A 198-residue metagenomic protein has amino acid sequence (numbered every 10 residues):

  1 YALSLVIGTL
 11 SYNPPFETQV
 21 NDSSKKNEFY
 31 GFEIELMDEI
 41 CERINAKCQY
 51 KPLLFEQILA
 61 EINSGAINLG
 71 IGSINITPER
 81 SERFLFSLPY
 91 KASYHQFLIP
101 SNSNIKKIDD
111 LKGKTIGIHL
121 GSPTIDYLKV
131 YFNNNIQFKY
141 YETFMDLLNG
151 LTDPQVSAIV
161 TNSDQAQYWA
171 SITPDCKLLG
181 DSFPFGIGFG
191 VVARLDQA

Functional and structural regions predicted by a protein language model:
Y1-I74, P78-E82, K139-Y141, N149: Extracytoplasmic small-molecule ligand-binding "clamshell" domains of the periplasmic binding protein/Venus flytrap
L3, Y12, I44-A46, K51 (+6 more regions): Envelope-exposed proteins and targeting segments
V6-L10, L98, K114-I118, I159 (+1 more regions): Short, well-ordered beta-strand segments
L10-S11, Y90-S101, S163, Q167-A198: Periplasmic-binding protein-like
N27-E35, P52-E56, I118-S122, E142-M145 (+3 more regions): Soluble non-cytosolic domains of exported or imported proteins
G31-I44, N102-T124, K129, A166 (+1 more regions): Extended ligand-binding regions for polar small-molecule ligands
E56-N63, G72-R83, Y127-V130, M145 (+1 more regions): A ligand-binding cleft/hinge motif common to bilobed small-molecule-binding domains
F86-S87: Short Trp-Ser/Thr-centered turn/loop motifs at beta-strand boundaries
